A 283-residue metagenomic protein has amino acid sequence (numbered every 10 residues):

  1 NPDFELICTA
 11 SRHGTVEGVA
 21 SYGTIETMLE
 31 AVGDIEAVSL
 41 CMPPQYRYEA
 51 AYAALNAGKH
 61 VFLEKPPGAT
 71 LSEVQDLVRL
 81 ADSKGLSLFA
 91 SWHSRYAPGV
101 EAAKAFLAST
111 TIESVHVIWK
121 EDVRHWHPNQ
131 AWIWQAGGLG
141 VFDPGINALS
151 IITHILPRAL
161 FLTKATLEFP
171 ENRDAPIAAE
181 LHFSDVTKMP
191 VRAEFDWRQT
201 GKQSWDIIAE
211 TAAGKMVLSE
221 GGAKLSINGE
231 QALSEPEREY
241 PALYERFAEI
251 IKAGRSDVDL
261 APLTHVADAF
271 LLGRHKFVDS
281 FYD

Functional and structural regions predicted by a protein language model:
N1-E17, A248: N-terminal Rossmann-like dinucleotide-binding module
F4, A57-K59, K84-S87: A short helix->loop->beta-strand "cap" motif at the edges of active sites that frequently abuts
T15, T27, A37-L40, V186 (+1 more regions): C-terminal helix-rich "cap/oligomerization" subdomain common to oxidoreductases
G18-F62, P66-V78: Beta-loop-alpha module in the N-terminal Rossmann-like domain of NAD(P)-dependent dehydrogenases, especially those
L63-E64, L88-A90, L218: Hydrophobic residues in well-ordered beta-strands that form the structural core
Q75-H93, T111-V117: Rossmann-fold dehydrogenase core element
S94-T163: Predominantly a Rossmann-like dinucleotide-binding segment in NAD(P)-dependent oxidoreductases
L149-G222, E245-R255, L272-R274: Contiguous beta-strand/loop segments that form the cofactor/metal-binding neighborhood of enzyme cores
